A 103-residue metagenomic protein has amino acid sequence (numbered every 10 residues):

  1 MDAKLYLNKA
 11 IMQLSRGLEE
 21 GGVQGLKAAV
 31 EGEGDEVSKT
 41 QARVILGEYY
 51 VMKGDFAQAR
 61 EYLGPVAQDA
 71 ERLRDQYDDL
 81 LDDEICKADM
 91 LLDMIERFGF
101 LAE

Functional and structural regions predicted by a protein language model:
M1, V37-K39, D83-I85: Residue signature of alpha-solenoid helical repeat architecture, marking inter-repeat boundaries and helix-start
G54-D75: TPR/TPR-like (Sel1-like) alpha-helical repeat modules
